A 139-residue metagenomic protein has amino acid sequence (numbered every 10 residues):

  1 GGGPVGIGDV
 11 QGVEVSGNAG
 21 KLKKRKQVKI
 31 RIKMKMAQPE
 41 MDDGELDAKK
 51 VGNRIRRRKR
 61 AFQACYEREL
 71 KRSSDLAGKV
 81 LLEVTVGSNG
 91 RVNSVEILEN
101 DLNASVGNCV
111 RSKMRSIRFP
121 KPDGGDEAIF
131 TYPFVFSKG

Functional and structural regions predicted by a protein language model:
G1-R56, G139: Intrinsic-disorder/low-complexity signature in envelope-associated proteins
P4-I7, L22, K26, S74 (+3 more regions): A generic structural signal for short, solvent-exposed coil/turn residues that cap or connect secondary-structure
E14, K26-G44, F62, R72-L102 (+1 more regions): Short tight loops/turns at secondary-structure junctions
G44-K49, R60, A64-L76, A104-G139: Short, positively biased Gly/Pro-containing turn/loop motifs at secondary-structure boundaries
R54, E83-T85, E96, P133-S137: Generic structural detector for well-ordered beta-strands
